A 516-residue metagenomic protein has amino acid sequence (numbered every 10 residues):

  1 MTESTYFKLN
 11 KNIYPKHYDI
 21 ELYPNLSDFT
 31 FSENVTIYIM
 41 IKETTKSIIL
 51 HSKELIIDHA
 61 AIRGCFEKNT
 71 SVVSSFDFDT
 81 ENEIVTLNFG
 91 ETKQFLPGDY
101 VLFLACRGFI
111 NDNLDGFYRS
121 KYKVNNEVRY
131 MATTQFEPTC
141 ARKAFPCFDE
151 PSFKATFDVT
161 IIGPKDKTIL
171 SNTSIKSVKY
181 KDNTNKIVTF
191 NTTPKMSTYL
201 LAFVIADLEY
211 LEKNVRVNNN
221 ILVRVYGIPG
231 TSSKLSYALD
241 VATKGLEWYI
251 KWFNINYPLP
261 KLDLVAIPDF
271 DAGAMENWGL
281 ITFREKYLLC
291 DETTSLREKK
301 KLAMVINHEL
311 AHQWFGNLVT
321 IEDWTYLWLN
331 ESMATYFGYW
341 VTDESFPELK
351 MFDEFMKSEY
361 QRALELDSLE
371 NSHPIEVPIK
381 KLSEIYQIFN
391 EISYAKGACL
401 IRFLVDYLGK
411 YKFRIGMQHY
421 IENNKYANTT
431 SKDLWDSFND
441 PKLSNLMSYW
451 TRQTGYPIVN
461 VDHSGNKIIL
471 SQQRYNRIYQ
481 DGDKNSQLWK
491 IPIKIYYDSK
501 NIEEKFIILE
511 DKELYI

Functional and structural regions predicted by a protein language model:
M1-N34, T44, F66-E67, N126-Y130 (+2 more regions): N-terminal, polar/Ser/Thr-rich
P24-L26, I37-E43, E54, G108-I110 (+3 more regions): Beta-strand elements of well-folded, non-transmembrane domains
Y38, V85, L102-E212: Extended, low-hydrophobicity, Ser/Thr/Pro/Gly-biased non-transmembrane segments
T45-S74, L488-K490, K494-D498: Solvent-exposed beta-hairpin/edge-strand motifs
I56-V124, I516: A surface-exposed beta-strand-loop module
T70-P97, Y130-R142, I228, E285-V305: Aromatic/His-enriched, Gly/Pro-containing loop or helix-boundary segments that lie immediately adjacent to catalytic
F190, N218, L222-D481: Hydrophobic alpha-helical and helix-loop surface patches within well-folded domains that function as non-catalytic
D481-I516: Low-complexity, glycine/alanine/valine/leucine- and proline-rich hydrophobic stretches
